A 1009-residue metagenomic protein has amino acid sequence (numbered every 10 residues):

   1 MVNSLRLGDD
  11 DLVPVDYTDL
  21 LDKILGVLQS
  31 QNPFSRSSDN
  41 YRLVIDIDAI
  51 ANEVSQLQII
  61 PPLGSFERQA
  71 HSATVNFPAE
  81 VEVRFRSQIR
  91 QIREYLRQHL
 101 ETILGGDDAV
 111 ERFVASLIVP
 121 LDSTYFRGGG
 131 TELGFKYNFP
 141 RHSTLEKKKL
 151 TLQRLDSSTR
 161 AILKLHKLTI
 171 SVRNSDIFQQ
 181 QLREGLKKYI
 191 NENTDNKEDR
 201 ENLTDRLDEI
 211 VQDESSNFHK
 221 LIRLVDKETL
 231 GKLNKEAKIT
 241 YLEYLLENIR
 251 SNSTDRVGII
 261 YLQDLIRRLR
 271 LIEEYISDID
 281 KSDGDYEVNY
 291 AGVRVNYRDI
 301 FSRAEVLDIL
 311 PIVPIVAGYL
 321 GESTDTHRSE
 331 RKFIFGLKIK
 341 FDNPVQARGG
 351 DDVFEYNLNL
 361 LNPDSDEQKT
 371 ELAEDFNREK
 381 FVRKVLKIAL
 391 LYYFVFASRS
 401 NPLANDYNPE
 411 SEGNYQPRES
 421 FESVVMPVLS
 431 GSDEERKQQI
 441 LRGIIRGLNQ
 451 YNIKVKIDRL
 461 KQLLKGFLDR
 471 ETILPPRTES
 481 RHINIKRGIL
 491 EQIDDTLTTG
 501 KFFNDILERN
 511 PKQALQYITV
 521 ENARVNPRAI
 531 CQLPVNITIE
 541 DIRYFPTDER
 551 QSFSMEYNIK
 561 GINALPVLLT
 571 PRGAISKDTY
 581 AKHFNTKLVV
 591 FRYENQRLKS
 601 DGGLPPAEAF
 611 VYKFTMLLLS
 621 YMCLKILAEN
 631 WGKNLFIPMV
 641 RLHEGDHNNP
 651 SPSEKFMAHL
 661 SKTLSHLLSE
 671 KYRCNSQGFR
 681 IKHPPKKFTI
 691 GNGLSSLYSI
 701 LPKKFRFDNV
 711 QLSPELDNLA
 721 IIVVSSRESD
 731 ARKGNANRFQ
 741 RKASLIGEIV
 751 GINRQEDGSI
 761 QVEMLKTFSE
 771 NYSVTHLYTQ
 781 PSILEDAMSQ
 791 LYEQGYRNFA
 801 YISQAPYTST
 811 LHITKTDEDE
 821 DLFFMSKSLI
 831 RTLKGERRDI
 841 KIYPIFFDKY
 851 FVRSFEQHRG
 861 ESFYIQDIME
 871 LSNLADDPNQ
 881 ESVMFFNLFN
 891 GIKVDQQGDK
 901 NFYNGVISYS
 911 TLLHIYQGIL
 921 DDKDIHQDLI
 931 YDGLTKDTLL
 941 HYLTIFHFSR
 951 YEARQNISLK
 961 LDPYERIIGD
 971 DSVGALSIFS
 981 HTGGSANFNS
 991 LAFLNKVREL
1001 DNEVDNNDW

Functional and structural regions predicted by a protein language model:
V2-R477, R481-R487, K501, D505-N510 (+4 more regions): Long, contiguous domain-sized segments
